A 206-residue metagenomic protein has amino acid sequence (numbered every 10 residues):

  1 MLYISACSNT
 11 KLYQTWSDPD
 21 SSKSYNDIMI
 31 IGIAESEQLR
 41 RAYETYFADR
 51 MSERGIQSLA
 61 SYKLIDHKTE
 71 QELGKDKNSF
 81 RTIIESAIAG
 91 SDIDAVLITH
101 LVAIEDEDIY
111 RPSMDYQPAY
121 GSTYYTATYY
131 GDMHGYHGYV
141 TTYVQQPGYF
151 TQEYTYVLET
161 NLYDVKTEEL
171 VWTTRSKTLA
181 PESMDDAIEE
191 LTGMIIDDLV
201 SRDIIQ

Functional and structural regions predicted by a protein language model:
Y3-A6: C-terminal motif of bacterial Sec signal peptides marking the signal peptidase cleavage site
S8-N26, E35, D132-Q206: C-terminal/domain-edge helix-coil "capping" segments
T10-Y13, F47-M51, T123-T126: Short acidic/polar alpha-helix capping motifs at helix-coil junctions
N26-D27, Q57: Residues that mark the start of a beta-strand
I33-D106: N-terminal segment of the mature soluble domain
R54, G121, M194-I196: Short, intrinsically disordered/low-complexity patches at protein termini and at juxtamembrane boundaries
K77-L162: Surface-exposed short loop/turn segments
